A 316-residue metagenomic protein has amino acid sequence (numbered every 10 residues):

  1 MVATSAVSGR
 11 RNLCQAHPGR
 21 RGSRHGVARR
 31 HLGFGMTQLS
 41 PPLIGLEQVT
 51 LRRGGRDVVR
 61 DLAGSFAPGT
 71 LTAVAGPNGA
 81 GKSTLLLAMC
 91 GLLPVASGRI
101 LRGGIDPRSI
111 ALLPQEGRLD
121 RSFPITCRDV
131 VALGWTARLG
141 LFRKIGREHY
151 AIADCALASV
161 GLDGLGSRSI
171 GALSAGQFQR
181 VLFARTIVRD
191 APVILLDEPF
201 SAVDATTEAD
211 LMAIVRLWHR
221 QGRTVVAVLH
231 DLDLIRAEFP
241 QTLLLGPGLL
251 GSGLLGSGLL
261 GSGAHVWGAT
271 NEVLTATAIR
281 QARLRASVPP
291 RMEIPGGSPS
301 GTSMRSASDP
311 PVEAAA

Functional and structural regions predicted by a protein language model:
A75-P77: The feature captures the beta-strand-to-loop junction immediately N-terminal to the Walker
V95-I110: Conserved ABC transporter NBD signature motif
R147-L165: Conserved ABC ATPase "signature" region
S169-L173: Conserved ABC ATPase signature
I194-E198: Catalytic Walker B motif of ABC-type/P-loop ATPase nucleotide-binding domains
L229-H230: H-loop/switch region of ABC-family ATPase nucleotide-binding domains
G248-P289: Conserved beta-strand-loop-alpha-helix hinge in the C-terminal portion of ABC ATPase nucleotide-binding domains
